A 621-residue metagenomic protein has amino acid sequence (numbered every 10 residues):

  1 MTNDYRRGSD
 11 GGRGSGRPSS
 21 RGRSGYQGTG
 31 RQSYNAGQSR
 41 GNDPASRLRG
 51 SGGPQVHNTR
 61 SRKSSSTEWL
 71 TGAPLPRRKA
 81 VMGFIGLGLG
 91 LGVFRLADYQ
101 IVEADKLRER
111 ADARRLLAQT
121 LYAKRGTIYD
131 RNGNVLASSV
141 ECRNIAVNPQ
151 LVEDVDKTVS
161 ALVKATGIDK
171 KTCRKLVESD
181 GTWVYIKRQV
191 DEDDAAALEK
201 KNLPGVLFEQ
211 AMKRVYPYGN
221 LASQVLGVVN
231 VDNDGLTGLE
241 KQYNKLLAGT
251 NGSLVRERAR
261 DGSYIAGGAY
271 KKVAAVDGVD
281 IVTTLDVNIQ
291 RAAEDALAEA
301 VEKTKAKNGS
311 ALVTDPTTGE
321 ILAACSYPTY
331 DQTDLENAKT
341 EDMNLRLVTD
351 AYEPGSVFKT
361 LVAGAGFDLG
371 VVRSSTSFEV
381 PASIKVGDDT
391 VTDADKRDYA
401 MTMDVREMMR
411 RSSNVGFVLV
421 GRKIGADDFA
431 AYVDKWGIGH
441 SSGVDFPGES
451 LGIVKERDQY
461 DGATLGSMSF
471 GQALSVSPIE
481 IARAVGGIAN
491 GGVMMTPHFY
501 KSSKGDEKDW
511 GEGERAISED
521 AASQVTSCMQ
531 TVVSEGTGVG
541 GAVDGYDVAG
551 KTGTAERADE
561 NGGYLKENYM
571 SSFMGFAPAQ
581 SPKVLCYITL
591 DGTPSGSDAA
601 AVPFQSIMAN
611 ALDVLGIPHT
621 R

Functional and structural regions predicted by a protein language model:
M1-L335, D427-G437, P594, D598-R621: Periplasmic/cell-envelope proteins involved in peptidoglycan metabolism and beta-lactam response
A137, A259-Y270, P316-S356, G364-G592 (+1 more regions): Beta-lactam-recognizing serine transpeptidase/beta-lactamase-like catalytic domain environment
